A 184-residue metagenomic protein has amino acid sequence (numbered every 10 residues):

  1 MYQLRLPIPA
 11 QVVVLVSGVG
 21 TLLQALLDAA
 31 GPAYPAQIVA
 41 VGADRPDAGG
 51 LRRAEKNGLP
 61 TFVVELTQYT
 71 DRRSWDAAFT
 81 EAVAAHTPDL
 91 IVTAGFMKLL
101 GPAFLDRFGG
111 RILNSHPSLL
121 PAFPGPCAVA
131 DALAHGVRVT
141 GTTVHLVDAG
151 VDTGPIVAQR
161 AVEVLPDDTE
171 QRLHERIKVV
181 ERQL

Functional and structural regions predicted by a protein language model:
M1-G49, R53: N-terminal Rossmann-like dinucleotide-binding module
A29, A36, A94-L184: Donor/substrate-binding cores of folate-linked one-carbon enzymes
V39, D89, G110: Conserved acidic residues
A43-D44, T67-Q68, R72, H86-P102: N-terminal glycine-rich "phosphate-gripper" loop used for MgATP/nucleotide binding and carboxylate activation
P60, D89, R138: Residue-level detector of anion-binding/catalytic polar loops
F62-T67, S115: Short beta->alpha connector loops at strand-helix junctions that form conserved, small/polar/Pro-enriched
A77-H86: Short, well-structured alpha-helical segments in soluble
